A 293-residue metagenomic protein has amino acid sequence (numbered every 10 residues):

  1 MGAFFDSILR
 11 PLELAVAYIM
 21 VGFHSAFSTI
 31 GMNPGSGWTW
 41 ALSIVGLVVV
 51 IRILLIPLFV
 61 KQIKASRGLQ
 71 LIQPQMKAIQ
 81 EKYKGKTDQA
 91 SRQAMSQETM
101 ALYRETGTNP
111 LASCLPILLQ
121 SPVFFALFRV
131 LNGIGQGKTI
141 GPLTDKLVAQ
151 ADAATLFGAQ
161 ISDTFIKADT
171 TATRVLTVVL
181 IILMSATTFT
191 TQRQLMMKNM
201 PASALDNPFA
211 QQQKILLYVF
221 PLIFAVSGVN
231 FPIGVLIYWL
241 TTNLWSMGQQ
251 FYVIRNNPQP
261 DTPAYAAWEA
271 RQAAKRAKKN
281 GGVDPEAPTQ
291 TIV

Functional and structural regions predicted by a protein language model:
M1-V293: Helix-loop-helix
